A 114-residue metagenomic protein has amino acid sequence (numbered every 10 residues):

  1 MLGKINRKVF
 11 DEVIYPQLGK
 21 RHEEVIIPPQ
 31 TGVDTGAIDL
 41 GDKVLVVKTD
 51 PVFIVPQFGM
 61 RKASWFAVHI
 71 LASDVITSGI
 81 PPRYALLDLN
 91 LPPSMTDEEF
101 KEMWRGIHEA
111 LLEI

Functional and structural regions predicted by a protein language model:
M1-K62, S78, L87, G106-I114: Extreme N-terminal cap/leader segments of soluble proteins
K62-I114: A glycine-rich phosphate/pyrophosphate-binding beta-strand-loop-alpha-helix module
